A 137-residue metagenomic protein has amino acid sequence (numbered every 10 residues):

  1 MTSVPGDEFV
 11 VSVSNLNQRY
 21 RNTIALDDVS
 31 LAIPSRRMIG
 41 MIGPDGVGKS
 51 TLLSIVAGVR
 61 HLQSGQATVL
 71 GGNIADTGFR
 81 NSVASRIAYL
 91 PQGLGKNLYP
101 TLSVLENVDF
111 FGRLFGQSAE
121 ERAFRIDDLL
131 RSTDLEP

Functional and structural regions predicted by a protein language model:
M1-N17: ABC-family P-loop ATPase nucleotide-binding domain
T23-I24, N81: Short coil-to-beta microelement around the adenine-binding A-loop and adjacent beta1/P-loop entry of ABC ATPase
I42-P44: The feature captures the beta-strand-to-loop junction immediately N-terminal to the Walker
A57: Helix-to-loop junction immediately C-terminal to a conserved catalytic motif
Q66-S82, Y89: ABC ATPase NBD Q-loop/coupling interface
T101-S103: Ser/Thr at beta->alpha junctions that act as helix N-caps
D109, R113, E120-P137: Conserved ABC ATPase "signature" region
